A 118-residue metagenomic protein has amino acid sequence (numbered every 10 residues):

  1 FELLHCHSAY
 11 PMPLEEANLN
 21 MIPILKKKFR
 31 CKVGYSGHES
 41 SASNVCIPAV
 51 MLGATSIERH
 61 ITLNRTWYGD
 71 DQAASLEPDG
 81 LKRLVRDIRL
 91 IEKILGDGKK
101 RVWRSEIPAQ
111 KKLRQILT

Functional and structural regions predicted by a protein language model:
F1-T118: Catalytic cores and adjacent flexible loops of soluble metabolic enzymes that perform enolate/carbanion chemistry on
